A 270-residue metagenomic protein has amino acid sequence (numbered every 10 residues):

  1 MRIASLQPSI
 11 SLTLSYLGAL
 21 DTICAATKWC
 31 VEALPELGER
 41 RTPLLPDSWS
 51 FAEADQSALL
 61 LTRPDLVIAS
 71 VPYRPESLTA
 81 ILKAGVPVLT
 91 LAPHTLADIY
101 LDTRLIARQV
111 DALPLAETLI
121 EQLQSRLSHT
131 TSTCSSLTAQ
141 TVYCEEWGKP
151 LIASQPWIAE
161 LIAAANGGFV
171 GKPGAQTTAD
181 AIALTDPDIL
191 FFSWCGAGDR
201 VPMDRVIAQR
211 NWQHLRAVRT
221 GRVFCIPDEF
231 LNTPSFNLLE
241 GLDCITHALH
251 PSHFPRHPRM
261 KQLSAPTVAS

Functional and structural regions predicted by a protein language model:
M1-S270: N-terminal ligand-binding lobe of clamshell/alpha-beta domains
